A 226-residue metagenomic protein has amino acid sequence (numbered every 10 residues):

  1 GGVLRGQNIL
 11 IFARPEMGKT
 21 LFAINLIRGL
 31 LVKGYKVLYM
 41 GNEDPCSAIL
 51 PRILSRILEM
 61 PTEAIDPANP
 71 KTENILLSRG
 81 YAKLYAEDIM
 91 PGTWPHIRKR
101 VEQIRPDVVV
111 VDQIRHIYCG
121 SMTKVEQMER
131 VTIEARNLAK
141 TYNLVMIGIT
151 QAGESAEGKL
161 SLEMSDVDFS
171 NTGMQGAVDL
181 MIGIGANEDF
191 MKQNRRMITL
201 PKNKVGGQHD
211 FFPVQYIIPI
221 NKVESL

Functional and structural regions predicted by a protein language model:
G1-G6: Phosphate-binding P-loop
I9-F12, L38: Short hydrophobic/aromatic beta-strand immediately N-terminal to the Walker A/P-loop
P15, L77, P91-V109, E134-Y142 (+1 more regions): C-terminal regions of RecA-like/P-loop NTPase motor modules
K19: Conserved lysine of the Walker
F22, L26: Hydrophobic positions on the alpha1 helix immediately C-terminal to the Walker A/P-loop
K33-T123, R130, M191: Conserved inter-motif catalytic segment of the P-loop NTP-binding fold
Y39, V110-V111, N143-Q151: Structural recognition of the conserved hydrophobic beta-strand(s) that form the central parallel beta-sheet of P-loop
N42, Q151, A186: Cofactor-binding loop segments of dinucleotide-utilizing enzymes, especially the Rossmann-like FAD- and NAD(P)+-binding
